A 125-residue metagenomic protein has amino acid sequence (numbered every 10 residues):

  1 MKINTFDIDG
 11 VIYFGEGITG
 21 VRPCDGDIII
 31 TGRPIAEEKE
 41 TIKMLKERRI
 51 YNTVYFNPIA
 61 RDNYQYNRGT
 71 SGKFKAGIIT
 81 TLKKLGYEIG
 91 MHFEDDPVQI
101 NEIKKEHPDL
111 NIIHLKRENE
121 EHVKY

Functional and structural regions predicted by a protein language model:
M1-G69: Alpha-helical substrate-recognition element adjacent to the catalytic core
E16-I18, G72-K75, D96: Amphipathic coiled-coil/heptad-repeat helices and related helical stalk/stem segments that mediate oligomerization
T19-C24, K75-Y87: Short, basic/hydrophobic alpha-helical segments
I42, K46, T80-K83, N101-K104 (+1 more regions): Class I S-adenosyl-L-methionine
R68-S71, H92: Residue-level preference for long, well-ordered alpha-helices that form the structural scaffold of enzyme catalytic
Y87-E88, H92-Y125: Acidic, Mg2+-coordinating phosphoryl-transfer loop and its flanking beta/alpha structural elements, shared across
